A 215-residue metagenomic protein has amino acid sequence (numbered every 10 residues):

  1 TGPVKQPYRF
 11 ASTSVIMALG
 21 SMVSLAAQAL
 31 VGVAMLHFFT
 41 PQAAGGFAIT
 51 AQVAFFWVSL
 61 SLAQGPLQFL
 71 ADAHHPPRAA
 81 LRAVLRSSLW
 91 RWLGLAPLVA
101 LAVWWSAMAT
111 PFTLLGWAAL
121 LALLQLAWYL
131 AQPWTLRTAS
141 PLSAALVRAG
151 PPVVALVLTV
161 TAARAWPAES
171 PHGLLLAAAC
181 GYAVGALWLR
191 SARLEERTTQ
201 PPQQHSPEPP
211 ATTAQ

Functional and structural regions predicted by a protein language model:
T1-A26, Q68-L70, W188-T198, P202-Q215: N-terminal membrane topogenesis motif
M17, S21, A48-A51, S88 (+4 more regions): Residue-level recognition of transmembrane alpha-helices in multi-pass small-molecule transporters/permeases
A27-V31, G46-D72: Small-residue-rich midsections of specific transmembrane alpha-helices
G32-F56, P171-H172, P210-Q215: Interfacial/gating helices of multi-pass transporter permease domains
P41-I49, H74-L85, A96-A122, A165-L175: Membrane-interface helix-capping segments at transmembrane helix termini in multi-pass transporters
L70-L89, Q204-A211: Specific pore-lining/lateral-gate transmembrane helices of multi-pass inner-membrane transport and insertion machines
L115-A119, V147-E196: Hydrophobic alpha-helical transmembrane segments
L124-V147: Membrane-interface junctions at transmembrane-helix termini in multi-pass inner-membrane proteins
